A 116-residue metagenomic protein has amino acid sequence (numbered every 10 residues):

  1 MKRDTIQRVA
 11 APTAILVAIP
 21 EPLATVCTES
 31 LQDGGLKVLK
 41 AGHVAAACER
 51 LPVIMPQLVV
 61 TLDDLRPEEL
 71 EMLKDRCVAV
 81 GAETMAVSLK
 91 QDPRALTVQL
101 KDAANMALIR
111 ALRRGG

Functional and structural regions predicted by a protein language model:
M1-P20, A24, T28, E71 (+2 more regions): Non-catalytic signal-transmission and effector/linker regions of two-component phosphorelay proteins
V17-A18, T61-L62, G81-K90: Short beta-strand elements of ligand-binding domains
E29-L31, R50, R76: Alpha-helical interaction/dimerization surfaces of two-component signaling modules
D33-G34, V80: Conserved dinucleotide-binding and phosphotransfer motif residues
L39: Conserved beta-strand positions in the Rossmann-like core of class I SAM-dependent methyltransferases
G42-L58: Acidic, metal-coordinating helix/loop segments flanking the phosphotransfer/catalytic sites of two-component signaling
P52-I54, R76-E83: Conserved phosphotransfer cores of two-component systems
T61-C77: Conserved phosphotransfer microenvironments
